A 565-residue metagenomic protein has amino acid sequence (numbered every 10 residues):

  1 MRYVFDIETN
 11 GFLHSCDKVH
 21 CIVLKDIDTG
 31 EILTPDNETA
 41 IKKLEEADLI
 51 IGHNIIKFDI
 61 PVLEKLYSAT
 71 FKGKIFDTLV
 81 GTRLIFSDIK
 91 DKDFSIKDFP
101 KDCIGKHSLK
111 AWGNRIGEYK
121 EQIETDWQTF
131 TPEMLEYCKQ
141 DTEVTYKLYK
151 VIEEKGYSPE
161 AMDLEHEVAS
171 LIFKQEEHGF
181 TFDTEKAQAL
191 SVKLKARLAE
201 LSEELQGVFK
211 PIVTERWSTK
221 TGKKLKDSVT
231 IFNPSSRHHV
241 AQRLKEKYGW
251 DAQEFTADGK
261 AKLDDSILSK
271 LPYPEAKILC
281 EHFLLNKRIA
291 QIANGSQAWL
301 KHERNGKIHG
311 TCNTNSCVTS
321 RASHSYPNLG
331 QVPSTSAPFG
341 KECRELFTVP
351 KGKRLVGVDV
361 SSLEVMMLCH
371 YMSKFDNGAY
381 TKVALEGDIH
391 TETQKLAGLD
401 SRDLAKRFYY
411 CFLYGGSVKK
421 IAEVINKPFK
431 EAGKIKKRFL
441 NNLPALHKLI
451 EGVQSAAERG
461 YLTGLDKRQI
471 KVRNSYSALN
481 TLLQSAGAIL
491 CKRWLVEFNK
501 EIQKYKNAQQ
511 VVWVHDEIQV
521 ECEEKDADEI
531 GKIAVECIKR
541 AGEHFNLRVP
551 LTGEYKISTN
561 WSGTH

Functional and structural regions predicted by a protein language model:
M1-E8, C16, C21, F99 (+13 more regions): Conserved "right-hand" nucleotidyltransferase catalytic core of DNA-directed polymerases
L13, D17-H20, L24-P35, D48-E154 (+2 more regions): Active-site-proximal helix-loop-helix substrate-binding element of RNase H-like nuclease domains
K18-C21, E364-A397, D466: Metal-dependent catalytic core segments for phosphate chemistry
E45-I50, F71, S228-I231, G352-V356: Short active-site oxyanion
V80-K90, P234-S235, E554-H565: Short, conserved secondary-structure transition motifs
D227, H309, T314-C317, K395-W513 (+3 more regions): Conserved catalytic core of nucleic-acid polymerases
G295-E303, T314, P333-T335, G357 (+3 more regions): Short, contiguous acidic/charged loop-to-helix segments that flank catalytic cores in large enzymes
I530-I538: Short amphipathic alpha-helices in soluble, non-transmembrane regions that often serve as interface/regulatory elements
